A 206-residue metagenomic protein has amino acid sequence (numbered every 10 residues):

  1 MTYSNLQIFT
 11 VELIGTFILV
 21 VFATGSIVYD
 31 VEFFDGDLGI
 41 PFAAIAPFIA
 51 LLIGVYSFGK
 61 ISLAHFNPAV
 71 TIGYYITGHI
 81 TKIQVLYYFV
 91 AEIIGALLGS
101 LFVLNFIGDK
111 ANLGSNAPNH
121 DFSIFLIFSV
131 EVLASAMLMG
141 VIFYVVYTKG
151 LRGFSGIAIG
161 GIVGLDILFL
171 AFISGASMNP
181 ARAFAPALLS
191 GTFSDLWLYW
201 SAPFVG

Functional and structural regions predicted by a protein language model:
M1-V205: Membrane-interface helix-loop junctions and terminal tails of multi-pass membrane proteins
